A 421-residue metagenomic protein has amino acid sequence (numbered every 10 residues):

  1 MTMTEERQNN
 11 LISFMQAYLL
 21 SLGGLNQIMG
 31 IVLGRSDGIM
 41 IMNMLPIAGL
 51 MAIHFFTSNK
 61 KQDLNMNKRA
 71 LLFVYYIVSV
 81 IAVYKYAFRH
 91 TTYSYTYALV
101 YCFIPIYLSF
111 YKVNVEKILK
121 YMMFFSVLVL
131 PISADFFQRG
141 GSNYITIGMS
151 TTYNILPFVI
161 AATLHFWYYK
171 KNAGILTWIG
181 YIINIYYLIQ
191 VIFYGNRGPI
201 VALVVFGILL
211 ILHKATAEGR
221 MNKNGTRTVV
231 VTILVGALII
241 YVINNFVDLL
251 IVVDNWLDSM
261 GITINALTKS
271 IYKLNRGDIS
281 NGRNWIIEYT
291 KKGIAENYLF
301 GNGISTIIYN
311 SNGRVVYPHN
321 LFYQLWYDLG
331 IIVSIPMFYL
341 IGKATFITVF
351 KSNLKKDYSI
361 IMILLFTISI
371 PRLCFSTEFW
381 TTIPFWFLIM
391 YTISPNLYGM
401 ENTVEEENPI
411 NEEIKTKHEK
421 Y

Functional and structural regions predicted by a protein language model:
M1-N59, Y75-R89, Y97-A98, V129-N143 (+1 more regions): N-terminal signal-anchor transmembrane segment
V32-I39, R89-S94, Y181-G219, I243-N245 (+2 more regions): Helix-loop-helix junctions and helix-breaking kinks within/between transmembrane helices of multi-pass membrane
I41-L45, M66-A82, Y86-F110, M123-V127 (+1 more regions): Aromatic-anchored transmembrane helix interface
K112-G140, M149-T216: Alpha-helical transmembrane segments of multi-pass inner-membrane proteins
G140-I147, I271-L329: Long extracytoplasmic/lumenal interhelical loops at the membrane interface of multi-pass membrane proteins
F193, K214-I271, K292: A membrane-periplasm/extracellular boundary helix in multi-pass inner-membrane enzymes that assemble envelope glycans
T216, D328-I370, E401-N402: Hydrophobic transmembrane alpha-helices and their immediate junctions
I361-I370, E378-Y421: Transmembrane alpha-helices of multi-pass inner-membrane enzymes
